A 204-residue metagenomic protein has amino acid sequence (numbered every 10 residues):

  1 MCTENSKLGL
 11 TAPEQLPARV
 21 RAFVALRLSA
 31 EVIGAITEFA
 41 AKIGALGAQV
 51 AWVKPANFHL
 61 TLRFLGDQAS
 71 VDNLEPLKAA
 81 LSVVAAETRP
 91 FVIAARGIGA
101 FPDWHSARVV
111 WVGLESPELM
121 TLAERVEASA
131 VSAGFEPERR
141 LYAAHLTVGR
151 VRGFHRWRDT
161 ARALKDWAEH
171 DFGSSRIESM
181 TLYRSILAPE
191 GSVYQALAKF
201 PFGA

Functional and structural regions predicted by a protein language model:
C2-A204: Histidine-dependent nucleotide/RNA phosphoesterase domain, centered on the 2H-phosphoesterase fold with its duplicated
